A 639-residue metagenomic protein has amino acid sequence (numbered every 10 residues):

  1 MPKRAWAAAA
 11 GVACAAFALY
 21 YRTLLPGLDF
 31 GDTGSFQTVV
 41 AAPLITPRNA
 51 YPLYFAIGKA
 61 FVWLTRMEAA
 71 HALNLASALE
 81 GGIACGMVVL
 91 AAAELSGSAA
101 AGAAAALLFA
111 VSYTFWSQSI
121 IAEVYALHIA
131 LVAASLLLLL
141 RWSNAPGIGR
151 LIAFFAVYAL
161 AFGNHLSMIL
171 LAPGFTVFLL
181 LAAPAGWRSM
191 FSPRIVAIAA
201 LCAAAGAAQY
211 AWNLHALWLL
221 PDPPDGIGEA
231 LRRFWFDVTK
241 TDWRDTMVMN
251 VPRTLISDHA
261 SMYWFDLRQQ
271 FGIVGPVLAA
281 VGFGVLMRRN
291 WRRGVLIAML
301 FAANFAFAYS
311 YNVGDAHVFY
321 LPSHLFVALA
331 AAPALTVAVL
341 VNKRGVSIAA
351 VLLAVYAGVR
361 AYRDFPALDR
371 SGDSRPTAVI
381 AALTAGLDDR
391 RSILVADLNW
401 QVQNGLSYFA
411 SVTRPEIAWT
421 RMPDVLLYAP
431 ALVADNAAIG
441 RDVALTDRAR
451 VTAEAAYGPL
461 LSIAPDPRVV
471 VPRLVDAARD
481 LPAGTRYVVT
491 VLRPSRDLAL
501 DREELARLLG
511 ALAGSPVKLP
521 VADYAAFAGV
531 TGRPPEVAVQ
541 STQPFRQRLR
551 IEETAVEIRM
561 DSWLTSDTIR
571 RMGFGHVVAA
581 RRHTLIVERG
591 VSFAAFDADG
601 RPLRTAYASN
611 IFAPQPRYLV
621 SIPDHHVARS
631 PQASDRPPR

Functional and structural regions predicted by a protein language model:
W6-A7, G11, V88-V111, G149-A153 (+3 more regions): Transmembrane-helix signature of polytopic, membrane-embedded enzymes that assemble or transfer cell-envelope glycans
A10, L75-S96, A134-L138, V281 (+1 more regions): Transmembrane-helix motifs of polytopic, lipid-linked glycan transferases
P52, A56, T65-G86, Q118 (+2 more regions): Loop-to-helix entry region of an early transmembrane alpha helix in multi-pass inner-membrane enzymes
A93-A99, S119, S135-F154, Y158-A161 (+1 more regions): Membrane-interface transmembrane helices that cradle and orient dolichyl/undecaprenyl
S143-N144, L171-A203, R414: Perimembrane helix-loop-helix junctions
R268-W291: Hydrophobic, aromatic-rich transmembrane alpha-helices and their immediate juxtamembrane boundary segments
I273, L296-A298, A306-V339: Hydrophobic/aromatic-rich transmembrane helices and adjacent perimembrane loops
M287-W291, P333-Y362: Signature aromatic-anchored transmembrane alpha helix within multi-pass, membrane-resident enzymes that catalyze glycan
